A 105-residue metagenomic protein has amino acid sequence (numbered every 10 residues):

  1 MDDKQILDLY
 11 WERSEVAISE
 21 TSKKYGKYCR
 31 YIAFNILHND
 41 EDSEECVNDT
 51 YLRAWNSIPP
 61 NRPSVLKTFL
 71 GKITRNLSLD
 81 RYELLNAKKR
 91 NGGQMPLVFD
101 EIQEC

Functional and structural regions predicted by a protein language model:
M1-D8, Q94: Intrinsic, short, N-terminal disordered tails of RNA polymerase sigma-factor systems
D3-I6, A17-I18, Y25, C46 (+1 more regions): Hydrophobic side chains within well-formed alpha-helices
W11-E12, H38, D49-L66, L84-N86: Sigma70-family region 2
W11-E20, R30-D49: Short, charged helix-capping/linker segments at alpha-helix termini
T21, Y25, C29, T50 (+1 more regions): Residue-level preference for hydrophobic side chains embedded in well-ordered alpha helices
R75-N91: Arg/Lys-rich amphipathic alpha helix in sigma70-family domain 2
K89-C105: Phosphate-binding site recognition
